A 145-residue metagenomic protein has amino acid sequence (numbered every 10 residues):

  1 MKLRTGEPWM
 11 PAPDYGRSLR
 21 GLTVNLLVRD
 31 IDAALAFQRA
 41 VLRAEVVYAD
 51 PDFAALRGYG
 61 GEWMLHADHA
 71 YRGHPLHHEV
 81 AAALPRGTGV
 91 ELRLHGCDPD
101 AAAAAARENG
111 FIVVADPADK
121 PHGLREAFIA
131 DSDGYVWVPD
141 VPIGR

Functional and structural regions predicted by a protein language model:
K2-T23, E45-A130, V141-R145: Vicinal oxygen chelate
R20, L27-D30: N-terminal amphipathic alpha-helix initiation
N25-L26, A33-A34, Y48: Short, contiguous, helix-prone interaction/anchoring segments in small proteins
I31-D32, P99: Generic non-transmembrane alpha-helix signal with a bias for helix starts/N-cap capping motifs
A34-R39, A106, D131-G134: Conserved active-site tyrosine of GNAT-family acetyltransferases
